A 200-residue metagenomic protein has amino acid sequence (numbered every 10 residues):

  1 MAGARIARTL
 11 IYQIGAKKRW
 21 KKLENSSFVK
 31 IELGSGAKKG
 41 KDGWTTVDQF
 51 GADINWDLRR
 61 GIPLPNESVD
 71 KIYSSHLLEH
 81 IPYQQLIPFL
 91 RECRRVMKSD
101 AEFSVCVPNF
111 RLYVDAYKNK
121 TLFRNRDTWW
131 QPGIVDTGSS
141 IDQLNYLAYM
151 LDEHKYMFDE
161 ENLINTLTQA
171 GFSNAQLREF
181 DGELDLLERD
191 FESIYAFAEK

Functional and structural regions predicted by a protein language model:
M1-S27: Membrane-proximal basic amphipathic "stem/tether" segments
E24, I31-K38: Class I SAM-dependent methyltransferase "Motif I" SAM/SAH-binding loop
K30, W44, F103-V105: Hydrophobic/aromatic residues located in beta-strands of well-ordered beta-sheets within soluble catalytic
A37-N66, L177-E179: Adenosine-cofactor binding site in Rossmann-like domains, unifying the SAM/SAH pocket of S-adenosylmethionine-dependent
V69-D70: Local beta-strand N-terminus motif with an aromatic residue
Y73: A conserved beta-strand element that flanks and buttresses the S-adenosyl-L-methionine
H76-H80: Short catalytic micro-motifs in class I SAM-dependent methyltransferases
Q85-P88, E92, K98, E102-E199: S-adenosyl-L-methionine-dependent methyltransferase catalytic module, highlighting the catalytic core
